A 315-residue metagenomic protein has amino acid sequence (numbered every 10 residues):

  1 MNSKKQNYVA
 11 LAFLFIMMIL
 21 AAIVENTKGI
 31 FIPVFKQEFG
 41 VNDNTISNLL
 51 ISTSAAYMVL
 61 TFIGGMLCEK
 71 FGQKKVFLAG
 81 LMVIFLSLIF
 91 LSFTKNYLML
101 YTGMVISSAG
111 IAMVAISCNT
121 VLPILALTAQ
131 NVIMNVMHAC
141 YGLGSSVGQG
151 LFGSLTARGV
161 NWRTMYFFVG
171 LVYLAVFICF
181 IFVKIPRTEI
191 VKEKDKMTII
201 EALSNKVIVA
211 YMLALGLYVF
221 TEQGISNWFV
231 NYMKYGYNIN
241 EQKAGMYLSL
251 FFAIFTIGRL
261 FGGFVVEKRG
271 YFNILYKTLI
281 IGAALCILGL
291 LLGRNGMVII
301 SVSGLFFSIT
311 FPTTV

Functional and structural regions predicted by a protein language model:
V9-D43, T61-G64, N119, I225-V230: Extracytoplasmic
N26, T53-F62, S146, F252-L260: Residue-level signature of mid-helix packing/kink "hotspots" within the transmembrane helices of 12-pass Major
K28-G29, K206-T256: Extracytoplasmic gate region of multi-pass secondary transporters
G40, G72, F93-L98, L127 (+3 more regions): Helix-breaking motifs and short loop linkers at transmembrane-helix boundaries and internal kinks in secondary membrane
V59-L98: Conserved MFS/SLC helix-loop-helix module at the cytosolic interface between two early adjacent transmembrane helices
G103-C140: Cytoplasmic helix-loop-helix junction between adjacent transmembrane helices in 12-TM secondary transporters
T128, I133-T188, Y218: Helix-loop-helix hairpin linking two adjacent transmembrane segments in secondary transporters
R269-V315: C-terminal transmembrane helical hairpin of 12-TM major facilitator-type secondary transporters
